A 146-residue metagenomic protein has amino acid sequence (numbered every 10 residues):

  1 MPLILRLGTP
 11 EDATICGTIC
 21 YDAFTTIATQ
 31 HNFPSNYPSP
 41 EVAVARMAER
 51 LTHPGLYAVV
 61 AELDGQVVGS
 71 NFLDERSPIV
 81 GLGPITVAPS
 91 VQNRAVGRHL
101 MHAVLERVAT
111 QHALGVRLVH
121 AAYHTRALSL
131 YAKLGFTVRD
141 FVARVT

Functional and structural regions predicted by a protein language model:
I4-T18: A short beta-loop-alpha structural element at the N-terminal edge of CoA-dependent acyl/N-acetyltransferase catalytic
G8, I85-V87, H120: Hydrophobic adenine-recognition pocket in adenosine-nucleotide-binding enzymes
G17-A58, E62-V67: Active-site rim helix/loop that mediates acceptor-substrate recognition in acyltransferases
A58-V60, Q66-D74, G81-T86: Conserved beta-strand in the GNAT
E75, A88-S90, R94, A122-Y123: Active-site acidic-Proline motif in GNAT/NAT acetyltransferases
P78, R117-H120, T137-T146: Conserved catalytic-core motifs of GNAT/GCN5-like acyltransferases
L82-G83, V108-Y123: Conserved GNAT acetyl-CoA-binding A-motif
P84-V87, N93-T110, L128-K133: Conserved acetyl-CoA-binding loop-helix of GNAT-fold acetyltransferases
